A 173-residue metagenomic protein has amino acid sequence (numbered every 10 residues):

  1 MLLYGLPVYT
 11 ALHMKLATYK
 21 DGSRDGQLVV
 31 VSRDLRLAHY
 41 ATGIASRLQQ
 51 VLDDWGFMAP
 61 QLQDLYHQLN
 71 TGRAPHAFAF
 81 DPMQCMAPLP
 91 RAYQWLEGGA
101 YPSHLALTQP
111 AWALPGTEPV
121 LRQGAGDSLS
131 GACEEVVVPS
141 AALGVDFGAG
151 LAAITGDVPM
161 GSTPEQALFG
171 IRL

Functional and structural regions predicted by a protein language model:
L3-H13: Short, Lys/Arg-enriched N-terminal segments with co-localized hydrophobic residues within the first ~10-30 amino acids
M14-D21, D25, V30-R33, T42 (+1 more regions): Active-site microenvironments in enzyme catalytic cores
